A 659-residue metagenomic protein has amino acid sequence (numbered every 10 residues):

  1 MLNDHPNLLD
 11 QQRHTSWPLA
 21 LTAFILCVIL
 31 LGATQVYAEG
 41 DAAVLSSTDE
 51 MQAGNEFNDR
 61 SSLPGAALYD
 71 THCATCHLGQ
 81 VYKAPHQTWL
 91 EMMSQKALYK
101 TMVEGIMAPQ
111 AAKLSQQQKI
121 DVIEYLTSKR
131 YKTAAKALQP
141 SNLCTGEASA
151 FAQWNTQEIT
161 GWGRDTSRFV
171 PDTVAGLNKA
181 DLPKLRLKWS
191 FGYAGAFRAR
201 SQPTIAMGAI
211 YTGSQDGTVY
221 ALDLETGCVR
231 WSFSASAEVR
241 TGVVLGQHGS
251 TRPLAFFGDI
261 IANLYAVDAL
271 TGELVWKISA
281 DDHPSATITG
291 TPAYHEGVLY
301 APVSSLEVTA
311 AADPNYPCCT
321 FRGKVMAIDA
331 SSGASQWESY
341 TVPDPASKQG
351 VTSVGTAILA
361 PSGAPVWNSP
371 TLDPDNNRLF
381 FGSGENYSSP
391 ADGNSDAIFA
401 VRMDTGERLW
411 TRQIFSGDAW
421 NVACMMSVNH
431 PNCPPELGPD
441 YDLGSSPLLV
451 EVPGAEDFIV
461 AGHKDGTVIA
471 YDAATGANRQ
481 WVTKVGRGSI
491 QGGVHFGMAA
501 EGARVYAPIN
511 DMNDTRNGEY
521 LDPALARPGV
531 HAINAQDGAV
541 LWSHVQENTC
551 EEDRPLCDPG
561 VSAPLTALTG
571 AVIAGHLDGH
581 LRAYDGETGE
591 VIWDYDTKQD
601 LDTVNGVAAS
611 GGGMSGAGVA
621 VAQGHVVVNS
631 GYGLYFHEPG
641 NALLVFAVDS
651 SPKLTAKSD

Functional and structural regions predicted by a protein language model:
L2-S61, E104, K113, D121-G146: Post-cleavage N-terminal segment of exported redox proteins
N58-G79: Sequence/structural segment immediately N-terminal to covalent heme-attachment motifs in c-type and related
A84-Y131: Extracytoplasmic electron-transfer domains, predominantly the class I c-type cytochrome c fold
L143-L187, A346: Blade/loop signatures of beta-propeller domains
T156-G163, A196-T218, S236-L264, T287-P317 (+8 more regions): Repeat-blade elements of multi-bladed beta-propeller folds
Y193, S279-D282, E338-A360, L409-G438 (+3 more regions): Surface-exposed loop and turn segments in beta-propeller and other repeat-based domains that flank or scaffold
F321-G333, N394-E407, A526-G538, N641-P652: Beta-propeller blade signature
S615-D659: Blade-level signature of beta-propeller repeat domains, shared across WD40, Kelch, NHL, RCC1 and BNR/Asp-box propellers
